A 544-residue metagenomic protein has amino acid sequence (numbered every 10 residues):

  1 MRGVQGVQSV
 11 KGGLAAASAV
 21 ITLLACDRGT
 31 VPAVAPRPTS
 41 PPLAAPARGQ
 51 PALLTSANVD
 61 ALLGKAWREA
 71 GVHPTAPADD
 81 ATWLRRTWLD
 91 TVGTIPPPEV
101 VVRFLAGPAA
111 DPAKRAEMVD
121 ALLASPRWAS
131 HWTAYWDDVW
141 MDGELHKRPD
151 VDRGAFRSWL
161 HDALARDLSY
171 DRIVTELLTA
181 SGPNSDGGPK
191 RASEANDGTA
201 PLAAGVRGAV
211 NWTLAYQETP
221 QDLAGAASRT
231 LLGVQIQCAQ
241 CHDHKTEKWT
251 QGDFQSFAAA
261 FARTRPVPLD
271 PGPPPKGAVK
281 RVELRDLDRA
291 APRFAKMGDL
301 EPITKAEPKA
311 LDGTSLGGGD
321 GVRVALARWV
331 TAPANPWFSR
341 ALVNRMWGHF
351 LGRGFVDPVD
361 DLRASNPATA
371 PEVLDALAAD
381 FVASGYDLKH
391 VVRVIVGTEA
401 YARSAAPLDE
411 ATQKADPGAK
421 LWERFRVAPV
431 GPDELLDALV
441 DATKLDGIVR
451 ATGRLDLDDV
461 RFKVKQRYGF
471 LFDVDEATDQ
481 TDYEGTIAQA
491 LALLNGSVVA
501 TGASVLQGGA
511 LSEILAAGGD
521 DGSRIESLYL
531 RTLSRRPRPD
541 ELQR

Functional and structural regions predicted by a protein language model:
R2-A17: Bacterial N-terminal signal peptides that target proteins for export
L23-A25: C-terminal motif of bacterial Sec signal peptides marking the signal peptidase cleavage site
D27-G29: Bacterial signal peptide processing site
V34-A61: Post-signal peptide N-terminal segment of mature Sec-exported envelope proteins
L53-D79, R85, I95-R127, M141-V449 (+2 more regions): Primarily short, surface-exposed interaction patches in extracytoplasmic proteins
H131-A134: Conserved AdoMet
V440-N495: Long, His/Glu/Asp-enriched segments that create or flank divalent metal/ion-associated functional microenvironments
